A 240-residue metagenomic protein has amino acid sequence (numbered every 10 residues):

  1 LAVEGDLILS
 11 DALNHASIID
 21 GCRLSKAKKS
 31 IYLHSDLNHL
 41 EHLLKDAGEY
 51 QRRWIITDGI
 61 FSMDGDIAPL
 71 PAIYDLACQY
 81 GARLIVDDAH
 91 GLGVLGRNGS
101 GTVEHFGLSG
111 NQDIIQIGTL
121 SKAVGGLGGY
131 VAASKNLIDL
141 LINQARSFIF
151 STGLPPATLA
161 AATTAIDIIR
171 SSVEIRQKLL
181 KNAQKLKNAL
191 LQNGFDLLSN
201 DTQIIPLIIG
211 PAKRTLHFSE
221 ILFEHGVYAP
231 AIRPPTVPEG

Functional and structural regions predicted by a protein language model:
L1-A16: Conserved PLP-anchoring active-site segment centered on the Schiff-base-forming lysine
E4, L24-K26, Y80, Q112: Short, structured coil segments at secondary-structure junctions
S25, Q79-Y80, N193, H225: Helix C-cap/helix->beta junction micro-motif
S30-V86: Active-site phosphate-binding strand-loop segment of PLP-dependent enzymes
N98, E104-L140: Active-site PLP attachment segment
A157-Q177, N188-Q192, P211: Amphipathic alpha-helix from the class-I
Q177-L186, L191-H225, P235-E239: Conserved PLP-binding catalytic core of the aspartate aminotransferase-like
